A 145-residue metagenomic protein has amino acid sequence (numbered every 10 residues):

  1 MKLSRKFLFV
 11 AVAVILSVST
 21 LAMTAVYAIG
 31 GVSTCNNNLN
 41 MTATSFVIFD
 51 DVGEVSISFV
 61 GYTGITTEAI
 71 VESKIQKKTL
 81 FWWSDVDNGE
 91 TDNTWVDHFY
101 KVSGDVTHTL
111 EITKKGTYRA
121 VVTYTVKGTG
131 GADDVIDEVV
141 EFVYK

Functional and structural regions predicted by a protein language model:
A11-T20: Bacterial N-terminal signal peptides
L21-N37: Sec-dependent signal peptide cleavage junction
N37-K77: Short, surface-exposed binding/anchoring microloops in extracellular/periplasmic proteins
K74-V86, T129: Change "in extracellular beta-sheet-rich domains … of secreted and cell-surface proteins" to "in beta-sheet-rich domains
S84-Y100: Solvent-exposed serine/threonine-rich low-complexity stretches and specific carbohydrate-binding patches
V102, T109-T117: Surface-exposed, short loops/turns at beta-strand junctions within beta-sandwich domains
A120-V122: Hydrophobic/tyrosine-rich beta-strand signature of extracellular beta-sandwich/beta-rich modules, prominently
G128-K145: Short beta-strand elements
